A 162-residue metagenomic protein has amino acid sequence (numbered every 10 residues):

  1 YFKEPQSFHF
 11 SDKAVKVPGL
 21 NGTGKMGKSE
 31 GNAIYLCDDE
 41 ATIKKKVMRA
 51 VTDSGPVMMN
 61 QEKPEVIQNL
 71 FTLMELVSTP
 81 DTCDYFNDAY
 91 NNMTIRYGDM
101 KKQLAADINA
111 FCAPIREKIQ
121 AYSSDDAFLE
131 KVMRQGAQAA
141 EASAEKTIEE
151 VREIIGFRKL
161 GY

Functional and structural regions predicted by a protein language model:
Y1-Y162: Conserved nucleotide- and phosphate/pyrophosphate-binding catalytic cores in adenylate/nucleotidyl-handling enzymes
